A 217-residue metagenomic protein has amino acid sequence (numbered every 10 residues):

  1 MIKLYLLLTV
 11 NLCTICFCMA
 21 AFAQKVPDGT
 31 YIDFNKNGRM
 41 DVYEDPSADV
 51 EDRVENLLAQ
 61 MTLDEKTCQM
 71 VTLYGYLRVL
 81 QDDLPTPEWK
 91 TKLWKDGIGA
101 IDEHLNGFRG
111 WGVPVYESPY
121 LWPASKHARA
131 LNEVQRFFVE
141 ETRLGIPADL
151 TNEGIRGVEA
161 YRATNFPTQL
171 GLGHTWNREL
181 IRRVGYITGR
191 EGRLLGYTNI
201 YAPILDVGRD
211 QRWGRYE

Functional and structural regions predicted by a protein language model:
M1-K3: N-terminal hydrophobic targeting signals that begin at the initiator methionine
Y5-C18: Bacterial N-terminal signal peptides
Q24-E217: N-terminal beta-rich core of secreted/periplasmic extracellular enzymes
